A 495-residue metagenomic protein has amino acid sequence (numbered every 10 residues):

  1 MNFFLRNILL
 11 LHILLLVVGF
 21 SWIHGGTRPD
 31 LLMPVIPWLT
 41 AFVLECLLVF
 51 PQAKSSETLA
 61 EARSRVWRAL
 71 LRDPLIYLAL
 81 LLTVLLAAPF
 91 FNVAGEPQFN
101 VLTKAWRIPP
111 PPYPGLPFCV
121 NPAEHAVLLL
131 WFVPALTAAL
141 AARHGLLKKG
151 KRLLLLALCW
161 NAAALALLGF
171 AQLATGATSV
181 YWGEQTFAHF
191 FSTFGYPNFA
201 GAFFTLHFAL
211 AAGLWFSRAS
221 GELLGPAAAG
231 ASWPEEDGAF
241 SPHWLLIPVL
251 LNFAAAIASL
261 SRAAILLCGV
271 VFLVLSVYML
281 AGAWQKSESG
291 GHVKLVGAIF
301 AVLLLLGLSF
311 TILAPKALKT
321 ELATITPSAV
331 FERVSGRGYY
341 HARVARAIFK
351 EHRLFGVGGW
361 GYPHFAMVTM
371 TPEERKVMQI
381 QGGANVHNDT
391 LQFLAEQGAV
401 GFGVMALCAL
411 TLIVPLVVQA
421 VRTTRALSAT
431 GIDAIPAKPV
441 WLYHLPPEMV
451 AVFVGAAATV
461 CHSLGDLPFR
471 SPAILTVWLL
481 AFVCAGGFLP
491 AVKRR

Functional and structural regions predicted by a protein language model:
M1-W22, G26, V35-F50, Y77-V84 (+3 more regions): Alpha-helical transmembrane segments of multi-pass inner-membrane proteins
L48-R68, A87-L102, Y113-L116, A177 (+1 more regions): Transmembrane alpha-helix boundary signature
L48-R68, F132-K151, T326-A347: Cytoplasmic juxtamembrane interface segments
R63-P74, A163, L416: Membrane-embedded transmembrane-helix bundle of lipid-linked glycan/lipid transferases
E96-P122, A177-F191, W233-P234, T320-R343 (+2 more regions): Interfacial juxtamembrane loops and adjacent helix segments that form the catalytic/substrate-binding surfaces
K350-E351, D466: Short beta-turn/strand-loop junction motif enriched in small, turn-promoting residues
